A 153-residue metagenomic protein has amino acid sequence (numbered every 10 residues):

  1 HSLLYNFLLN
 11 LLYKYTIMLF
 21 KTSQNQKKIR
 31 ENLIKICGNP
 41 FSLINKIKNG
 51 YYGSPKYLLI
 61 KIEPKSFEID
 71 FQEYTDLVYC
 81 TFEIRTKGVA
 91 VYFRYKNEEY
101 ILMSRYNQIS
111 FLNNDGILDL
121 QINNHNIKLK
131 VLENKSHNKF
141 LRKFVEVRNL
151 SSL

Functional and structural regions predicted by a protein language model:
H1-I17: N-terminal amphipathic/basic-hydrophobic helices that include classical n-h-c signal peptides and signal-anchor
L8-L9, Y13, D70, L77 (+3 more regions): Generic ordered-secondary-structure signal
L19-I62, Q108-L153: Acidic, Ser/Thr- and proline-rich intrinsically disordered linker/docking segments of eukaryotic scaffolds
Y57-K65, Y95-Y100: Short, basic/low-complexity N-terminal boundary segments at the transition from targeting/disordered tails
I60-T81: Amphipathic, interaction-prone secondary-structure segments
Y74-T81, T86-L112: Phosphoinositide-binding peripheral membrane targeting modules
